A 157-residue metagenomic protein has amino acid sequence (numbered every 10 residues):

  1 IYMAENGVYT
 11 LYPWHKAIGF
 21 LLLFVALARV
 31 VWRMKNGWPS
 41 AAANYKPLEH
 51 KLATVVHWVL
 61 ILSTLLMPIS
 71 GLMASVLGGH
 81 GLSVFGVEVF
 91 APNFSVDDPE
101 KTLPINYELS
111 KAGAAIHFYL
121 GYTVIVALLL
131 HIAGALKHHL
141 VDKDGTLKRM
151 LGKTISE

Functional and structural regions predicted by a protein language model:
I1-E157: Membrane-embedded alpha-helical bundles that constitute the cytochrome b-like, heme-associated redox core of multi-pass
